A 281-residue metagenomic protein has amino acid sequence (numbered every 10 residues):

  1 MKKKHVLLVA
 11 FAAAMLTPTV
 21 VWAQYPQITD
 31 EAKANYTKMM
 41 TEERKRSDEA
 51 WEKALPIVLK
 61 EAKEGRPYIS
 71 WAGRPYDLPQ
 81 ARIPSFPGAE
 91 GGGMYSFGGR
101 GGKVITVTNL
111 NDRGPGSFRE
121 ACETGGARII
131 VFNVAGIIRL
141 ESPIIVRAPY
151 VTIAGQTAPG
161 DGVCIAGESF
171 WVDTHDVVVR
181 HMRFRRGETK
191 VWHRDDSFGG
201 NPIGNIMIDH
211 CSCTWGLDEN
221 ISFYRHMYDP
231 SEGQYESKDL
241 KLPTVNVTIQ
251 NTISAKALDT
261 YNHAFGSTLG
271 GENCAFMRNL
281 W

Functional and structural regions predicted by a protein language model:
K2-V6, V21-N111, P115-I129, R139: Extracellular "leader-to-stem" segments immediately downstream of a signal peptide or signal-anchor in secreted/lumenal
V9-P18: Bacterial N-terminal signal peptides
V104, I129, Y150, G162 (+1 more regions): A residue-level signal for beta-strand positions that form part of recognition/binding surfaces within mature
N111-D112, A135-I137, T157-P159: Acidic glycine-/aspartate-rich tracts in secreted/extracellular proteins
F118-G126, I137-A154, V163-R180, R186-I203: Extracellular beta-strand-rich solenoid/capping regions of secreted or surface-exposed proteins that bind or remodel
R119, V191, E219-Y224, G233: Short, solvent-exposed loop/turn and secondary-structure capping segments
Y150, G155, P159, H175-R186 (+4 more regions): Right-handed parallel beta-helix
